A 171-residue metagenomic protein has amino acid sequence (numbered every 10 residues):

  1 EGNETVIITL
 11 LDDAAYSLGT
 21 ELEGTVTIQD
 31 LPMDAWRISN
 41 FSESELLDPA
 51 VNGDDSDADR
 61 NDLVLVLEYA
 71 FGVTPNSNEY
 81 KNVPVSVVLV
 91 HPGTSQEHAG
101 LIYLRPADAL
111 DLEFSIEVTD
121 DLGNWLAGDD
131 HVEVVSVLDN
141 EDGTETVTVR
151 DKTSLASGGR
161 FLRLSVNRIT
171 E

Functional and structural regions predicted by a protein language model:
E1-P32: Short boundary segments that mark the start of a structured unit
L31-E171: Short, composition-biased motifs enriched in small/polar/acidic residues
